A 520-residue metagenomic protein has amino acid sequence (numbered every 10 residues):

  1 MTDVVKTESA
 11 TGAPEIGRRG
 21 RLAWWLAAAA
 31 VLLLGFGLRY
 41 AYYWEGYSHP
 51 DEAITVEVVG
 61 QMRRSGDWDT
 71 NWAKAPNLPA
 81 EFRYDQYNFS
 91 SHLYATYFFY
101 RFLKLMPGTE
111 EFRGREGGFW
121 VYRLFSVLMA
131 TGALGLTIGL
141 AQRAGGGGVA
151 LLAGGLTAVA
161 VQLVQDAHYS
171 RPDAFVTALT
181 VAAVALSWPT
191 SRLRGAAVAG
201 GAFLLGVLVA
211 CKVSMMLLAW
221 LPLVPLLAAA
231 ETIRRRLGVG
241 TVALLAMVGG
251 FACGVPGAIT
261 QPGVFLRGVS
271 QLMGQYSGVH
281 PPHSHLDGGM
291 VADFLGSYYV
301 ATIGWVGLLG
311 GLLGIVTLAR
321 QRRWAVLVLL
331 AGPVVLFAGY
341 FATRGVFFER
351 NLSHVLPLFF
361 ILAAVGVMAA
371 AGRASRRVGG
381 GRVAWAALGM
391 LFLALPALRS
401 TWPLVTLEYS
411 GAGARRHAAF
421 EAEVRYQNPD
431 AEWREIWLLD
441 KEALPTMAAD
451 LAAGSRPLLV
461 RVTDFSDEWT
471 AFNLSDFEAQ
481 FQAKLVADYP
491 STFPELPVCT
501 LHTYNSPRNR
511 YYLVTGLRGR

Functional and structural regions predicted by a protein language model:
R21-E52, R64-D67, L78, L156-V159 (+4 more regions): Transmembrane signal-anchor helices characteristic of membrane glycosylation enzymes that use polyprenol
W24-L32, F203, L223-V224, L244-G249 (+2 more regions): Signature aromatic-anchored transmembrane alpha helix within multi-pass, membrane-resident enzymes that catalyze glycan
A53-Y94, F98-E111: Extracytosolic helix-loop segments that constitute the early lumenal/periplasmic catalytic or substrate-binding loops
V58-S65, N88, Y94, V207 (+7 more regions): Transmembrane-lumen/periplasm boundary regions of multi-pass, lipid-linked membrane glycan transferases
E116, W120-A144, A182, L186 (+1 more regions): Transmembrane-helix motifs of polytopic, lipid-linked glycan transferases
Q142-A144, G148, A183-V198, L208 (+4 more regions): Membrane-interface transmembrane helices that cradle and orient dolichyl/undecaprenyl
D166-A167, P172-L179, C211-V213, L217 (+4 more regions): Hydrophobic/aromatic-rich transmembrane helices and adjacent perimembrane loops
L391-L458: Membrane-embedded, lumen/periplasm-facing catalytic core of multi-pass transferases that use lipid-linked donors
